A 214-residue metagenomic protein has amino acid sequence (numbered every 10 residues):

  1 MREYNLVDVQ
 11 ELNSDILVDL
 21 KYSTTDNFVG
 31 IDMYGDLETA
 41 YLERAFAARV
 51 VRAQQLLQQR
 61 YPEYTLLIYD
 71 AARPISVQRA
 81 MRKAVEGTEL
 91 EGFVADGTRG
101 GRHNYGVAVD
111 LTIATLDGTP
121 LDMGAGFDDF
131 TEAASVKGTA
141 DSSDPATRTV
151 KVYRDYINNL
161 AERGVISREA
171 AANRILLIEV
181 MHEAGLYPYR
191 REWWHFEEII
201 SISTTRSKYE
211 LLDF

Functional and structural regions predicted by a protein language model:
M1-A71, M81-R191, E197-F214: Extracytoplasmic cell-surface/polysaccharide-interacting catalytic and binding patches
P74: Segments that shape or occlude catalytic/ligand-binding pockets
Q78: Short, well-ordered surface patches within globular domains
